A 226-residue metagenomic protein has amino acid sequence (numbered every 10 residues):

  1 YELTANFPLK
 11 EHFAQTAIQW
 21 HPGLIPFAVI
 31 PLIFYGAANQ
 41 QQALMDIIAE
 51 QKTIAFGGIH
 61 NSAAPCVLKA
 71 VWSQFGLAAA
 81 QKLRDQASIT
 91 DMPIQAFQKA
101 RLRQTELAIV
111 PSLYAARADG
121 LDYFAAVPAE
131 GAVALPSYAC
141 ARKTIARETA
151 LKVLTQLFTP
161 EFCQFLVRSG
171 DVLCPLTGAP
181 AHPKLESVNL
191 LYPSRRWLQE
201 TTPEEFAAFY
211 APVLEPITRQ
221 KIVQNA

Functional and structural regions predicted by a protein language model:
Y1-Q104: Extracytoplasmic ligand-binding site segments that recognize negatively charged/polar headgroups
E2-H12, P22-P26, L121-V133, Y138 (+1 more regions): Short beta-strand->loop
I33-Q40, A134-A150, Q156, F165-R168: A bilobed periplasmic-binding-protein/Venus flytrap-type ligand-binding module shared by bacterial periplasmic
G58, S112-L113, G170: Short secondary-structure boundary segments
N61-S62, L113-R117, G131-A134: Short, catalytically relevant binding-site loops at active-site mouths
A96, L113-A115, F162: Alpha-helix capping/helix-boundary segments
R101-F124: A ligand-binding cleft/hinge motif common to bilobed small-molecule-binding domains
E148, Q156-A226: Extracellular/periplasmic juxtamembrane helices and adjacent flexible linkers that interface with membrane partners
